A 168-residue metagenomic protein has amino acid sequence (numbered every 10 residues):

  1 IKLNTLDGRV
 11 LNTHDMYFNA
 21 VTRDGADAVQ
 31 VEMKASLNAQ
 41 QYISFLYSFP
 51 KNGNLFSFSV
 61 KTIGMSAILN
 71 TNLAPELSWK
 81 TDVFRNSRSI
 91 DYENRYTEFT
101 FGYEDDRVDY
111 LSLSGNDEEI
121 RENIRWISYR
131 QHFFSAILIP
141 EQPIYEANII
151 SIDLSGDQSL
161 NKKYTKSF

Functional and structural regions predicted by a protein language model:
I1-F168: Soluble non-transmembrane domains of integral membrane proteins
